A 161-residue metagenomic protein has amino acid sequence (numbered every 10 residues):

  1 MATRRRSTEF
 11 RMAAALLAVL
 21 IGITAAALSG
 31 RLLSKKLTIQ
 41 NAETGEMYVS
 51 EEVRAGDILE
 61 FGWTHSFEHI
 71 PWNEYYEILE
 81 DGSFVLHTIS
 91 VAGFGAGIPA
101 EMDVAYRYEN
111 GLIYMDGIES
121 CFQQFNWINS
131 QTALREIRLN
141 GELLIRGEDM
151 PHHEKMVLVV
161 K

Functional and structural regions predicted by a protein language model:
M1-R6: N-terminal Lys/Arg-rich, disordered targeting/topogenic segments
S7-M12: N-terminal membrane topogenic signal
A13-S29: Hydrophobic membrane-insertion alpha-helices, especially the h-region of bacterial N-terminal signal peptides
R31-E43: Ser/Thr/Pro/Gly-rich low-complexity linker/stalk segments immediately outside membranes or between
L32-S34, G56, P151-H153: A general secondary-structure signal for short beta-strands and their flanking turns/coil in non-transmembrane regions
Q40-I78, G82-S90: N-terminal secretory signal peptides
F84-L86, F94-K161: Mature, soluble, non-transmembrane domains
